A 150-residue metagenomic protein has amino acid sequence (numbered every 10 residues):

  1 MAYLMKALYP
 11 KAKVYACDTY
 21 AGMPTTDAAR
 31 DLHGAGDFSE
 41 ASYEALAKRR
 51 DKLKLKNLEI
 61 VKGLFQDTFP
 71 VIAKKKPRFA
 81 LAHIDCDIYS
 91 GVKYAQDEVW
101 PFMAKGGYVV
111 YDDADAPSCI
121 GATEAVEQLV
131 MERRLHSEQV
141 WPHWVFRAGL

Functional and structural regions predicted by a protein language model:
M1-L150: S-adenosylmethionine/decaboxylated-SAM
